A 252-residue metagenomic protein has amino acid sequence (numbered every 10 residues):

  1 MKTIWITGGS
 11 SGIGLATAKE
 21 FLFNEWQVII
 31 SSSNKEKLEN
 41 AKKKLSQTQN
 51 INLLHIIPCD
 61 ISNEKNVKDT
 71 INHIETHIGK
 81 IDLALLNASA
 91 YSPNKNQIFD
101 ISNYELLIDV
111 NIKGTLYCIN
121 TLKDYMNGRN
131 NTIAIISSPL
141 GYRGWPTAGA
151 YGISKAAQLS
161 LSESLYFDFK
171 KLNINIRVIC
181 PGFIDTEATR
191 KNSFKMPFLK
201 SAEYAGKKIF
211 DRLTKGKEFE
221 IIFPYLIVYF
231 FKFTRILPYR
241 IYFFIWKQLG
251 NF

Functional and structural regions predicted by a protein language model:
S10-G12: Conserved glycine-rich cofactor-binding loop
N24-A41: Conserved glycine-rich Rossmann-like NAD(P)H-binding loop of the short-chain dehydrogenase/reductase
P58-D69, I101: The beta1-alpha1 cofactor-binding region of Rossmann-like NAD(H)/NADP(H)-dependent oxidoreductases
K95-I108: Substrate-binding pocket helix/loop in short-chain dehydrogenase/reductase
I119, S154: Active-site helix of classical SDR
S138: Residue(s) in the substrate-gating loop at a strand-loop-helix junction that position the organic substrate next
V178, F194-F230: C-terminal helical subdomain
